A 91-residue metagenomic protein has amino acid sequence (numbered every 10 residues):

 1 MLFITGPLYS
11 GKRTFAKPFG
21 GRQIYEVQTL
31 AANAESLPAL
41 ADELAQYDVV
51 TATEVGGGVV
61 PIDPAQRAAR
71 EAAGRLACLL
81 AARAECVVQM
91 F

Functional and structural regions predicted by a protein language model:
M1-G21, Y25: Glycine-rich P-loop/Walker A and Walker A-like loops and their local beta1-loop-alpha1 context in P-loop NTPases
P18, Q23-Y47, V55: Conserved inter-motif catalytic segment of the P-loop NTP-binding fold
P38-F91: Replace "adjacent to P-loop NTPase cores in ATP/GTP-dependent enzymes" with "adjacent to NTP-binding cores
